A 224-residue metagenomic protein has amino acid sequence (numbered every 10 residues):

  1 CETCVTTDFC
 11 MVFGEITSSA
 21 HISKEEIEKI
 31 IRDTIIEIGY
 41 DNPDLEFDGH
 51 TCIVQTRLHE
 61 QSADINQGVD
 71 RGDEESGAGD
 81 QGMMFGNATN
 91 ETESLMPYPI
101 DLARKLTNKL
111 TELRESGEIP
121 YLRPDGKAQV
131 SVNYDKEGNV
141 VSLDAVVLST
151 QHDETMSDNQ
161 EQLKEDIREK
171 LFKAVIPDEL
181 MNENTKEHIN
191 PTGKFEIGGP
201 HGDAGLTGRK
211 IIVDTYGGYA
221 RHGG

Functional and structural regions predicted by a protein language model:
E2, G202-G205: Replace "in large, NTP-powered and nucleic-acid-processing enzymes" with "in large, NTP-powered factors and other
E2-S19: Short, charge-patterned binding micro-sites
T7-F9, K29, T34-G198: Glycine-rich, mobile lid/loop segments that gate access to catalytic sites or pores
G14, G68, G223-G224: Glycine-centered structural positions embedded in regular secondary structure
G14-I16, V132, T150, T215: Flexible glycine-/small-residue-rich
T17-R32: Short, structured active-site "lid" loops
S18, L206-G224: Conserved mixed alpha/beta catalytic, RNA-binding, or beta-rich assembly cores of soluble enzyme, regulatory
T192, P200, Y216-G218: Histidine- and/or cysteine-centered catalytic micro-motif in compact active-site loops
